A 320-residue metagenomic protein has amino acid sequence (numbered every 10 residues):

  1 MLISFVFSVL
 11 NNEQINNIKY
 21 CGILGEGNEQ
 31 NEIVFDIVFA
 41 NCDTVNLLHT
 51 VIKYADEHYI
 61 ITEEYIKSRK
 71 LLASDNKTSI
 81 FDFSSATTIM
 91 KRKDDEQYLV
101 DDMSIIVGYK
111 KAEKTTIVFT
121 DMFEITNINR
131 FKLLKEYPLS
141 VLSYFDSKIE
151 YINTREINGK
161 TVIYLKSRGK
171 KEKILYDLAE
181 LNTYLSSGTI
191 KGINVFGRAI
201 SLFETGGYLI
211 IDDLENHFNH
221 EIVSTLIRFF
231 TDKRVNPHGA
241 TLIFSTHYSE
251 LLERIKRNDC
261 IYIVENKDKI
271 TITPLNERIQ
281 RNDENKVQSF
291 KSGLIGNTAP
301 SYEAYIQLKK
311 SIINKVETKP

Functional and structural regions predicted by a protein language model:
M1-S4: Pre-Walker A-like glycine/lysine-rich segment at the N-terminus of P-loop NTPase domains
F7-I200, E204, G293-N297, P320: Phosphate-coordinating catalytic segments in nucleotide- and nucleic-acid-processing enzymes
S167-G169, T225-P320: C-terminal lobe/lid and adjacent interdomain/linker elements of RecA-like ASCE P-loop ATPase modules
F196, V223-S224: Conserved strand-to-helix beginnings and helix N-cap segments that scaffold or border functional pockets
Y208-L209: Hydrophobic "anchor" residues on beta-strands that sit immediately upstream of conserved functional sites
D212-L214: Walker B catalytic acidic pair
N216-H220: Conserved D-loop-proximal element of ABC-family nucleotide-binding domains
